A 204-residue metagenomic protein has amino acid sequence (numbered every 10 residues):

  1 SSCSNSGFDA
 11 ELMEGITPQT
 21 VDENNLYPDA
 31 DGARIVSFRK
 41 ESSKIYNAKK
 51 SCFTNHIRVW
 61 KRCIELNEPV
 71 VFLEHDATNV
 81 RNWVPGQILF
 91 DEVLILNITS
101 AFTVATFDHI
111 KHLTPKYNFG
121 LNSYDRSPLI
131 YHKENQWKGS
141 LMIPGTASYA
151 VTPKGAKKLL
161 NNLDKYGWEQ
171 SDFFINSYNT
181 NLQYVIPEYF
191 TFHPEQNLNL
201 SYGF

Functional and structural regions predicted by a protein language model:
S1-L73, A77-F204: An acidic/histidine-cluster motif and surrounding catalytic segment that typifies divalent-metal-assisted enzyme active
